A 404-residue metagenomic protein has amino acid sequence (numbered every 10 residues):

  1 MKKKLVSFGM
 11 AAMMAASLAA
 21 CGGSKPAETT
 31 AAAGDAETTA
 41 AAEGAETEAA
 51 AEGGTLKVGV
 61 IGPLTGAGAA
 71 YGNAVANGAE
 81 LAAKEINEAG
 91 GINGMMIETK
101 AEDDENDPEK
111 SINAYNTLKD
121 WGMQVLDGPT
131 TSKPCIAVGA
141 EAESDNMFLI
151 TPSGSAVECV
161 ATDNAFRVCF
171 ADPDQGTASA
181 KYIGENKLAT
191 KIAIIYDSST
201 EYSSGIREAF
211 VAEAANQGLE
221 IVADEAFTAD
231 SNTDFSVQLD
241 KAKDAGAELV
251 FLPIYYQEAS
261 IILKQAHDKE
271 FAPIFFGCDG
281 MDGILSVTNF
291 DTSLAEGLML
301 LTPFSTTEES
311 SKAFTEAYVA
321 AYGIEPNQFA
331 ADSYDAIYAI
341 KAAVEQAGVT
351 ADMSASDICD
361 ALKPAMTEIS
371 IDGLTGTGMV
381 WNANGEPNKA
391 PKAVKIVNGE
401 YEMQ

Functional and structural regions predicted by a protein language model:
M1-M10: Positively charged n-region of N-terminal signal peptides that target proteins for export
S17-A20: C-terminal motif of bacterial Sec signal peptides marking the signal peptidase cleavage site
G22-K25: Bacterial signal peptide processing site
A27-A32, A36-Q404: Extracytosolic ligand-binding ectodomains
